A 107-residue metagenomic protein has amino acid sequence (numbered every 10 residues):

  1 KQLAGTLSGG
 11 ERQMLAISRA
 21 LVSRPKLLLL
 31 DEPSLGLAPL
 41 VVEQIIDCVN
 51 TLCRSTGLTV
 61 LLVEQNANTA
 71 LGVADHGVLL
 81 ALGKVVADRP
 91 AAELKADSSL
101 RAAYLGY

Functional and structural regions predicted by a protein language model:
L3-L7: Conserved ABC ATPase signature
I17: Hydrophobic anchor residue at the start of the ABC signature
A20-L21: ABC ATPase C-loop
R24: Conserved catalytic motifs of ABC-family nucleotide-binding domains
L28-E32: Catalytic Walker B motif of ABC-type/P-loop ATPase nucleotide-binding domains
V42-G57: Helical segment within the ABC ATPase nucleotide-binding domain
H76, D88: Short, glycine/charged-rich "phosphate-handling" switch motifs in NTP-dependent and phosphotransfer domains
